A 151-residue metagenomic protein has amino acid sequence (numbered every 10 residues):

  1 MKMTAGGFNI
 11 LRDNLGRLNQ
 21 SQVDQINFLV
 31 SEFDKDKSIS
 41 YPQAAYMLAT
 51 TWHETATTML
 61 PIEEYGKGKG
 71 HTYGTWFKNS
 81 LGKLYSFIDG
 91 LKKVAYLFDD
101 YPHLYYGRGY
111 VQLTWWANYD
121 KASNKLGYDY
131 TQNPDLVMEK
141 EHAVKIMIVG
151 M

Functional and structural regions predicted by a protein language model:
K2-F28, M47-M151: Peptidoglycan-targeting cell-wall enzymes and recognition modules
F33-D36, S40-L48, P61-I62: Glycine-enriched, solvent-exposed interface loops adjoining structured elements
